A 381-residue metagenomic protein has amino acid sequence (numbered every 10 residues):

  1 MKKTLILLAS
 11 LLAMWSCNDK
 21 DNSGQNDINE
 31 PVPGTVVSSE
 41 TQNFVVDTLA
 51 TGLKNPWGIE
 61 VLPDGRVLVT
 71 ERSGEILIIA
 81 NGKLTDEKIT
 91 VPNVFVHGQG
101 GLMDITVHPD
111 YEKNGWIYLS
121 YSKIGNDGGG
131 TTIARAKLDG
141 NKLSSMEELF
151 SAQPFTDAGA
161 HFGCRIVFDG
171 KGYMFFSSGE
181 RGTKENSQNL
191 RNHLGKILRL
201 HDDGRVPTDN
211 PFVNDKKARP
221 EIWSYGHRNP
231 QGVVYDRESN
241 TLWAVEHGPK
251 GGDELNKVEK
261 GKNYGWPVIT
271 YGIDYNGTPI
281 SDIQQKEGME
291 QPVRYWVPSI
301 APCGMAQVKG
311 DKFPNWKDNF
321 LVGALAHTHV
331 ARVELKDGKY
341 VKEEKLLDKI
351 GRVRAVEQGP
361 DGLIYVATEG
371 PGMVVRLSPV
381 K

Functional and structural regions predicted by a protein language model:
T4-L12: Sec-dependent N-terminal signal peptides
M14-S16: C-terminal motif of bacterial Sec signal peptides marking the signal peptidase cleavage site
N18-K20: Bacterial signal peptide processing site
N22-T183, Y235, T241-G248, P298-K336 (+1 more regions): Acidic, Gly/Ser/Thr-rich repeat motifs that build Ca2+-stabilized beta-propeller blades
K88-G100, M146-F162, D202-S224, W266-V297: Surface-exposed loop and turn segments in beta-propeller and other repeat-based domains that flank or scaffold
K123, F176-L194, G252-E254, V258: Short, conserved, GDST-rich strand-edge loop motifs in beta-rich repeat architectures
T131-N141, L190-D203, V258-E259: Beta-propeller blade signature
H227, K339-P360: Conserved blade-ending motifs and adjacent loop-strand segments that build the rim/top face of beta-propeller domains
